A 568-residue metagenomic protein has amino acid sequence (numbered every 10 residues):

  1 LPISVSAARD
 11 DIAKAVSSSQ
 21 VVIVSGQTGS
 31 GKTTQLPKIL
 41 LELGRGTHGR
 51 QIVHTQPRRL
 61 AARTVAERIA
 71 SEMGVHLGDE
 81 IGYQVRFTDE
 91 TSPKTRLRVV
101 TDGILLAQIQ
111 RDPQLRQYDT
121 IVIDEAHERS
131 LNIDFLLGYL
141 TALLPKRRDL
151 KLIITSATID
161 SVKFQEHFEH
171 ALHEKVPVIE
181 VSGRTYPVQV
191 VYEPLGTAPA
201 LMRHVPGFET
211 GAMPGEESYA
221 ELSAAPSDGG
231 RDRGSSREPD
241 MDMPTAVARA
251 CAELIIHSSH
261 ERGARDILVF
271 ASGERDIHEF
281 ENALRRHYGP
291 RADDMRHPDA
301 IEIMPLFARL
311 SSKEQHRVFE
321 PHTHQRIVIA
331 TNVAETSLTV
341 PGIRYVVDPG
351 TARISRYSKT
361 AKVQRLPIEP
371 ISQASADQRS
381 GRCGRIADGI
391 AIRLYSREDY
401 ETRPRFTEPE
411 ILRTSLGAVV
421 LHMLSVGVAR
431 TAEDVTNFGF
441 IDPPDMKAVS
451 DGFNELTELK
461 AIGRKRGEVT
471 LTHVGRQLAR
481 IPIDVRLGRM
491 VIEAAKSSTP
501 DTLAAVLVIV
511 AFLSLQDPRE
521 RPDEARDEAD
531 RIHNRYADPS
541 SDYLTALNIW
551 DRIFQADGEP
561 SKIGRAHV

Functional and structural regions predicted by a protein language model:
L1, H567-V568: Short, small-residue-biased leader/transition segments that mark boundaries at the very start of proteins
P2-M490: P-loop NTPase motor module signature
L421, A494-S498: Short amphipathic alpha-helical boundary/capping segments
L459-I462, R466-G467, T499-R565: Acidic, serine/threonine- and proline-rich low-complexity intrinsically disordered segments
